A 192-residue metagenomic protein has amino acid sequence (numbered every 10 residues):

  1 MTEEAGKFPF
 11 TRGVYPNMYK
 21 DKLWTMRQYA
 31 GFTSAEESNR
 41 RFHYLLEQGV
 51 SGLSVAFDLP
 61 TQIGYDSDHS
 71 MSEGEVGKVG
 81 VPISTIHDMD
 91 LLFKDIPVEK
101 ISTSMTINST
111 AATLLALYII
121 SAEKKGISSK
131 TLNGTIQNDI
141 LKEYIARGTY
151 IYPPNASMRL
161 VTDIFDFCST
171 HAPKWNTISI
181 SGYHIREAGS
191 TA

Functional and structural regions predicted by a protein language model:
M1-A192: Catalytic alpha/beta active-site cores
